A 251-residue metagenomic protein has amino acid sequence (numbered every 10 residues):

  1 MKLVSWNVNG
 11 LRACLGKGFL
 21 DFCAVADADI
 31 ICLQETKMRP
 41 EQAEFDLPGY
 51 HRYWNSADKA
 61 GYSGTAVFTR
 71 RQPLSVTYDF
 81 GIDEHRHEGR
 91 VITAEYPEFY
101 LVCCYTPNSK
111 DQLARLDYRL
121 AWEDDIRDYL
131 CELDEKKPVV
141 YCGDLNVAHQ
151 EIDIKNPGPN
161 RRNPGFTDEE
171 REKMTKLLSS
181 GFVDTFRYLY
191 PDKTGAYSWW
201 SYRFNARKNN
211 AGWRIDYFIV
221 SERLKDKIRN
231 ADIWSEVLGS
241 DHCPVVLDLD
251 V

Functional and structural regions predicted by a protein language model:
M1-L47, H51, A57-S63, Y78: N-terminal, active-site-proximal structural segment of metallo-dependent hydrolase catalytic domains
M1-N9, E98-K110, C142: Active-site-proximal beta-strand elements of phosphoester/diester hydrolases
N7, C23-E41, L101, L130-E151 (+4 more regions): Active-site beta-strand/loop signature of hydrolases that rely on acidic residues for catalysis
I30, H51, W122-A211, I215: Metal-dependent phosphoesterases centered on the DNase I-like endonuclease/exonuclease/phosphatase
K37, A43-S109: Structured beta-strand-rich core segments of catalytic domains in phosphoester-bond hydrolases
A60-S75, F204-D226: Conserved beta strand-loop-helix elements of the APE1-like EEP
R70, A94-P97, S221-E222, L247-V251: Active-site beta-strand termini and strand-to-loop segments that position acidic
G81-I82, P107-E123, G158-R162: Surface-exposed cleft-lining segments at the edges of enzyme active sites
